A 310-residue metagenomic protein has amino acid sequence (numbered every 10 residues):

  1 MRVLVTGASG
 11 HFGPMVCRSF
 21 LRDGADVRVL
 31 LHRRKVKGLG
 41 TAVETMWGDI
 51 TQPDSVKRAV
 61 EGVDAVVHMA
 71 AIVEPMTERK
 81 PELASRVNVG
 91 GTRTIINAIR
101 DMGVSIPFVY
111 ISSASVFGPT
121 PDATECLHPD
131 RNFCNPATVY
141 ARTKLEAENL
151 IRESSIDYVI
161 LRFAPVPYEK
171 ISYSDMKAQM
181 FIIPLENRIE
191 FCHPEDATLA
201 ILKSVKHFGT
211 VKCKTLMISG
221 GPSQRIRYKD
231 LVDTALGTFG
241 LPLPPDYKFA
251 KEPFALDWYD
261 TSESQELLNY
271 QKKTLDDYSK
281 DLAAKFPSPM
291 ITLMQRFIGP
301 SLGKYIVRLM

Functional and structural regions predicted by a protein language model:
V3-D23: N-terminal Rossmann NAD(P)H-binding glycine-rich loop of SDR-like oxidoreductase domains
V36, W47-V87, P119: NAD(P)H-binding glycine-rich loop region in Rossmannoid oxidoreductase-like domains and their noncatalytic homologs
T51, L83-T94, C134, T138 (+2 more regions): Glycine-rich NAD(P)-binding loop of the Rossmann-fold in SDR/ketoreductase-type enzymes
I72, R93-V139, V159: Conserved Rossmann-fold NAD(P)-dependent oxidoreductase catalytic core, especially the SDR/UDP-sugar
E146-K170: Conserved beta-loop-beta element that borders a ligand/cofactor-binding pocket
S154, Y168-A178, S204-L216: Glycine/proline-rich active-site loop of Rossmann-fold NAD(P)-dependent oxidoreductases
I182-K206, K214: Substrate-positioning beta->alpha
A200-T261, E266-L267, S279-D281, F286 (+3 more regions): Mid/C-terminal beta-alpha module of Rossmann-like enzyme folds, strongest in SDR-family dehydrogenases/epimerases
